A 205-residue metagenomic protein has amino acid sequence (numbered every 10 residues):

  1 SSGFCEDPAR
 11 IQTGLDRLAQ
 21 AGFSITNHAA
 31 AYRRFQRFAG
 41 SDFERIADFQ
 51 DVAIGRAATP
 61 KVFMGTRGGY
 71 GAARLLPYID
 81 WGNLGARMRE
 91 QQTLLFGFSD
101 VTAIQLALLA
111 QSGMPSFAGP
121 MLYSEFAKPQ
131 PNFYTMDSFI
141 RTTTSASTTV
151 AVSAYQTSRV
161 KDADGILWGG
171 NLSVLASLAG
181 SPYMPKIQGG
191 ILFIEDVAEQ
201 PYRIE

Functional and structural regions predicted by a protein language model:
S1, A53, K61-T66, F96 (+1 more regions): Short glycine-rich or small-residue beta-strand-to-loop segments that form or flank ligand, phosphate, metal/Fe-S
S1-T59: ATP/NTP phosphate-donor binding region
G3-E6, G68-A72, V101-A103: Gly/Ser/Thr-rich loops at beta-strand to alpha-helix junctions that form or flank small-molecule/cofactor-binding
S24, K61-V62, T93-L94, M114-S116 (+2 more regions): Structural motif
V62-Y78, F98: N-terminal glycine-rich "phosphate-gripper" loop used for MgATP/nucleotide binding and carboxylate activation
I79-A107, P115-L122: Short, acidic/small-residue loops that bind anionic groups at enzyme active sites
G113-G180, I187: Conserved anion/nucleotide-ligand pocket segment
Y183-E205: Internal helical hairpin/lid segments
